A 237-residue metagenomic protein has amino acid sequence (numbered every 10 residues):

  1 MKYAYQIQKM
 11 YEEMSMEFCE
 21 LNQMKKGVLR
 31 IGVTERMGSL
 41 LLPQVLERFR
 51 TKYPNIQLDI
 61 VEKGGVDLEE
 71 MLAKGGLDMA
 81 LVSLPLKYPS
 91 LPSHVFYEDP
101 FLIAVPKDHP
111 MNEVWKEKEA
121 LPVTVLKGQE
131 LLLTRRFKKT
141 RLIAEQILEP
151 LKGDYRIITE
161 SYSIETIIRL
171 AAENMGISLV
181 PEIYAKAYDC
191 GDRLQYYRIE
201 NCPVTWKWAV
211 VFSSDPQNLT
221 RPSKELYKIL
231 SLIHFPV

Functional and structural regions predicted by a protein language model:
M1-K26: Alpha-helical "hinge/linker" immediately C-terminal to small N-terminal DNA-binding modules
L21, Q44-R48, G65-P106, V114-W115 (+3 more regions): Short beta-strand-centered segments that line the small-molecule binding cleft or hinge of alpha/beta clamshell
K26-P89, K152, E160-S161: Central regulatory/effector-binding core of bacterial HTH transcription factors
V28-G32, A80, A104, L132 (+2 more regions): Short, well-ordered beta-strand segments
L41, Q195-V237: A late-sequence structural motif
G64-L77, V82-S83, K139-Q195: Hydrophobic hinge/microswitch elements
Y88-V95, D99, E165-D215: Beta-alpha-beta core module
M111-E113, E119-L121, Q129-L151, L219-Y227 (+1 more regions): Secondary-structure junction motif
